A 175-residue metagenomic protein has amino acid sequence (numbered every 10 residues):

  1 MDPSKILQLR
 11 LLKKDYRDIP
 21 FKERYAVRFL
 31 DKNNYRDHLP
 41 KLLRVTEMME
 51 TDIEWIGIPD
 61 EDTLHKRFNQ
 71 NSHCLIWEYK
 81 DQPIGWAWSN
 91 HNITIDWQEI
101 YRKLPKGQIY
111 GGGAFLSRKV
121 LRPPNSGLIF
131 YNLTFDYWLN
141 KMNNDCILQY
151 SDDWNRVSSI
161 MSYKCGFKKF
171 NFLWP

Functional and structural regions predicted by a protein language model:
M1-T63: Acyl-donor-binding surface of acyltransferase catalytic domains
I53-K119: A conserved beta-strand-loop-helix scaffold within acyl/acetyltransferase catalytic domains
S72, N143-C146: Short, high-confidence coil segments that cap the C-terminus of an alpha-helix and link into the following beta-strand
W77, L121, Y137-L139, I147-Y150: Conserved catalytic-core segments centered on acid/base and nucleophilic motifs
G112-L139, I160-Y163: Conserved acetyl-CoA-binding loop-helix of GNAT-fold acetyltransferases
T134, N143-N144, D153, K164: Internal metal/ion-chelating core segments
L148-S159: Conserved beta-strand-loop-alpha-helix junction that forms the acyl-donor binding cleft
K168-P175: Conserved catalytic-core motifs of GNAT/GCN5-like acyltransferases
